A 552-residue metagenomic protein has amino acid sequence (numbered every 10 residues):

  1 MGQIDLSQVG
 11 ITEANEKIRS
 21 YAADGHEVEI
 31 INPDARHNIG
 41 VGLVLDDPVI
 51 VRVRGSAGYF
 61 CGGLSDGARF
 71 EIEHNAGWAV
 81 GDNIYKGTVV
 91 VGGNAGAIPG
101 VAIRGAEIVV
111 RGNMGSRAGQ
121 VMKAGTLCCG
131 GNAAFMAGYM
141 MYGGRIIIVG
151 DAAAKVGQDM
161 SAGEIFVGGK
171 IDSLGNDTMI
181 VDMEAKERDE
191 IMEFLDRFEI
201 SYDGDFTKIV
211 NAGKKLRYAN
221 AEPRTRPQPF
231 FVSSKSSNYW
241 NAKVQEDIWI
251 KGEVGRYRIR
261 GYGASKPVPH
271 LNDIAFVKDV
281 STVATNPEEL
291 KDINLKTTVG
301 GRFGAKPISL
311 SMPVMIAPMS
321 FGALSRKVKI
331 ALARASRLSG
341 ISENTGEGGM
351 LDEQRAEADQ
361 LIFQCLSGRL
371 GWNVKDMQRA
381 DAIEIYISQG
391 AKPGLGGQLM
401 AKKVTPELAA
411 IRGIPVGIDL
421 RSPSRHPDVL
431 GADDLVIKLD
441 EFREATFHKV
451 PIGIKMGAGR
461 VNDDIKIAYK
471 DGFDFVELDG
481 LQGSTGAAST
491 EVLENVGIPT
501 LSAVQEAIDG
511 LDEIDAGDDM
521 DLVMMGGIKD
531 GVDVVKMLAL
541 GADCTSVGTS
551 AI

Functional and structural regions predicted by a protein language model:
M1-G42, D46-P48, R111, G130 (+2 more regions): Intrinsically disordered, low-complexity terminal regions
N15-K17, G25-H26, A35, N220-V314 (+7 more regions): Conserved, well-structured core domains of diverse proteins
A23-E27, P33-K86, G96-G100: Right-handed parallel beta-helix
P48-I50, R54, A68-R69, G87 (+4 more regions): Extracellular/lumenal glycan-associated surfaces
G63, E73, W78, D82 (+4 more regions): Glycine-rich phosphate/ribose-binding loops and adjacent secondary-structure elements that form binding surfaces
G150, G169, I387, G480 (+1 more regions): Short secondary-structure boundary segments
N176, A185-N220, Q228-V232, D247-I248 (+3 more regions): Internal alpha/beta core interface subdomains
S311, P318, A323-A445, K449-Y469: Active-site-facing alpha/beta catalytic cores
